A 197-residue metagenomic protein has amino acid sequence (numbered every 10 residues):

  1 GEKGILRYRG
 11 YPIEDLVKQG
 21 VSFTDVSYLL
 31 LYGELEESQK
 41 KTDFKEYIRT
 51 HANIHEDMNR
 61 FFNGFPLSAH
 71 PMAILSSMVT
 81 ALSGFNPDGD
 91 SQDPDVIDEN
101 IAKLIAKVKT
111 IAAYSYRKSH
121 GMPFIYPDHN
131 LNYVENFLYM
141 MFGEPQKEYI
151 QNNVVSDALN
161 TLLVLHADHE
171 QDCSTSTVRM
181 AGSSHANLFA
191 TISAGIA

Functional and structural regions predicted by a protein language model:
G1-A197: Hydrophobic alpha-helical bundle cores within soluble ligand-binding/oligomerization subdomains
